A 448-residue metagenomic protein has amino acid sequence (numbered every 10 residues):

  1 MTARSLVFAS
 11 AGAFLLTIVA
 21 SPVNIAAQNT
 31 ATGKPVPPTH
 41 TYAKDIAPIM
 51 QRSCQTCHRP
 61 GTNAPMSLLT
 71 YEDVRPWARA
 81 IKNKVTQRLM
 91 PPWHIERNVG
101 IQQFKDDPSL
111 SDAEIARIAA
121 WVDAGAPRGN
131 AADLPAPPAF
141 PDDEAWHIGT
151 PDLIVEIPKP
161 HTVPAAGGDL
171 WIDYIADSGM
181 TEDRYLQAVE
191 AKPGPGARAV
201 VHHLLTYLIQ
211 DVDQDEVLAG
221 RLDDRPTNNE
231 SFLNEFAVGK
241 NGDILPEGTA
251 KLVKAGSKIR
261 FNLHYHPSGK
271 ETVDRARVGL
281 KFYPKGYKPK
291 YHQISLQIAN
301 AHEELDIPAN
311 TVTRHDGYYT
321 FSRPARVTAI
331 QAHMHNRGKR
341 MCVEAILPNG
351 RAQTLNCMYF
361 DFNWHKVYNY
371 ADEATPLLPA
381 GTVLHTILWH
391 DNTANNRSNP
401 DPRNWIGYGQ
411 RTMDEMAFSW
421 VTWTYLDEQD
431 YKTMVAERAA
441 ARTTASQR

Functional and structural regions predicted by a protein language model:
M1-R4: N-terminal secretory signal peptides that target proteins for export/translocation
A9-P22: Bacterial N-terminal signal peptides
V19, A47, N98, S109 (+3 more regions): Short linear sequence elements within intrinsically disordered, low-complexity coil regions
V23-A176, R184, P195, H202 (+2 more regions): Aromatic- and Gly/Pro-enriched helix-to-coil junctions and flexible linker segments
N29-T30, W423-R448: Extracellular/periplasmic ectodomains of large secreted or surface enzymes and adhesion receptors
Y71-A80, V212, R438, T443-T444: Short alpha-helical interface patches
D112, P127-A131, H292, L426 (+1 more regions): Accessory carbohydrate-binding/adhesion or oligomerization-edge regions at the termini of glycan-active proteins
D143-D430, R442: His-enriched metal-coordination microenvironments in redox/metal-binding proteins
